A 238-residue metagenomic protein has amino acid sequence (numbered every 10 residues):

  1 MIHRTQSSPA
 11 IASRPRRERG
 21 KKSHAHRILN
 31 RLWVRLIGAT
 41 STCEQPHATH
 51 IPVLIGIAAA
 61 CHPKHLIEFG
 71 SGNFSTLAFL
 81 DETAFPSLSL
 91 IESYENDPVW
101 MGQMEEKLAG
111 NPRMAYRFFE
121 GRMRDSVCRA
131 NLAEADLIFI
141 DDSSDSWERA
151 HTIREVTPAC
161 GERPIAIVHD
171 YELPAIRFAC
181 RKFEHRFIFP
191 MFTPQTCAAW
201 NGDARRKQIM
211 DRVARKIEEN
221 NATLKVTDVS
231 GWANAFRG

Functional and structural regions predicted by a protein language model:
M1-L137, S143-G238: A short alpha-helical cap/connector motif
